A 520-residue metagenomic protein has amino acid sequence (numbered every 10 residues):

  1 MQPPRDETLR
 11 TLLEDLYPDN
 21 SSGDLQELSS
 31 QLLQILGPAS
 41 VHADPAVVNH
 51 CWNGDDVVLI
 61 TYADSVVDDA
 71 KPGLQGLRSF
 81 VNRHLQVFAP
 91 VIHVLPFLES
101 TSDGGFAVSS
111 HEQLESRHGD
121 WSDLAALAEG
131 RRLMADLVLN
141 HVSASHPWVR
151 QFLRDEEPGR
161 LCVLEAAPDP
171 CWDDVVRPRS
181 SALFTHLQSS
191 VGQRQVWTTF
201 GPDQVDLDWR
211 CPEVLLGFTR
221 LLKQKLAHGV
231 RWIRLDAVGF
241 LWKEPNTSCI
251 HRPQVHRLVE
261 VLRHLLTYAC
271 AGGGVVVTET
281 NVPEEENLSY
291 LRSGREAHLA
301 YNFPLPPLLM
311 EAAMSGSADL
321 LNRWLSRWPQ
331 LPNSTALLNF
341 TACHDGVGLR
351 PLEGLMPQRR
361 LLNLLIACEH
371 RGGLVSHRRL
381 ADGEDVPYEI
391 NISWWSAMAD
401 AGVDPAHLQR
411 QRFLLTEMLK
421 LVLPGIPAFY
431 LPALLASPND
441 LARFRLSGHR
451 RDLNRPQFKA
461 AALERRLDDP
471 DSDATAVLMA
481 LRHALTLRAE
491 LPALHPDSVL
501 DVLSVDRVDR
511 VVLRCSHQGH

Functional and structural regions predicted by a protein language model:
Q2-H520: Active-site and adjacent substrate-binding regions of carbohydrate-active enzymes
